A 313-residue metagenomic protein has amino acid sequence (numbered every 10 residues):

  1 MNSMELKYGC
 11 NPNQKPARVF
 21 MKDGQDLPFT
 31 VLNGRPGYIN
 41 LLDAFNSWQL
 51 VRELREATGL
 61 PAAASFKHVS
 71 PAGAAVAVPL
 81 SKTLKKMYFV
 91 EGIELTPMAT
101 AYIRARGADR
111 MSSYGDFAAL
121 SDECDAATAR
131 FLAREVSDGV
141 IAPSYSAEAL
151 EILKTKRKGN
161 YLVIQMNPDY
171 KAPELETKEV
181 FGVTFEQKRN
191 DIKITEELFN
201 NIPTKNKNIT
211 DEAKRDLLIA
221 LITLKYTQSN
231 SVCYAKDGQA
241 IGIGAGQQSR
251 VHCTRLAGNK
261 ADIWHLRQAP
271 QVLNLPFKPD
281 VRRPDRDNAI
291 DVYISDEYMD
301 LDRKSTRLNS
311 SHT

Functional and structural regions predicted by a protein language model:
M1-L198, A213-S231: Active-site loops and adjacent core secondary-structure elements that bind or stabilize anionic groups
A57-S65, V163-M166, S229-K236, L266-F277 (+1 more regions): Flexible, glycine/charged-enriched surface loops at secondary-structure junctions
K82-T96, Q248-L266: A short, polar/charged loop-to-alpha-helix boundary motif
I103, G107-G115, R255-D291, D296: Short, solvent-exposed cationic patches
R110, A118-A119, T128-R130, R134-V136 (+1 more regions): Conserved catalytic alpha/beta cores of large enzymes that bind or transform nucleotide phosphates and polynucleotides
K304, L308-T313: Single conserved hydrophobic/aromatic residue that forms the stacking wall/gate of nucleotide- or nucleobase-binding
